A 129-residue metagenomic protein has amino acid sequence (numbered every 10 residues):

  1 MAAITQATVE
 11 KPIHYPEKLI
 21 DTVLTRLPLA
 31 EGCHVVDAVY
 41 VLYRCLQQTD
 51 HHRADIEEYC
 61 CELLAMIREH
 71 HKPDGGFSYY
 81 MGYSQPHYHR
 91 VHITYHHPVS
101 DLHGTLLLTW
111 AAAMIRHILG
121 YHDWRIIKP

Functional and structural regions predicted by a protein language model:
M1: Aromatic-lined, polymer-binding surfaces characteristic of secreted/periplasmic polysaccharide-degrading enzymes
T5-L24, V36-P129: Terminal, non-catalytic domain-edge segments
A30-V36: Alpha-solenoid helical repeat architecture
